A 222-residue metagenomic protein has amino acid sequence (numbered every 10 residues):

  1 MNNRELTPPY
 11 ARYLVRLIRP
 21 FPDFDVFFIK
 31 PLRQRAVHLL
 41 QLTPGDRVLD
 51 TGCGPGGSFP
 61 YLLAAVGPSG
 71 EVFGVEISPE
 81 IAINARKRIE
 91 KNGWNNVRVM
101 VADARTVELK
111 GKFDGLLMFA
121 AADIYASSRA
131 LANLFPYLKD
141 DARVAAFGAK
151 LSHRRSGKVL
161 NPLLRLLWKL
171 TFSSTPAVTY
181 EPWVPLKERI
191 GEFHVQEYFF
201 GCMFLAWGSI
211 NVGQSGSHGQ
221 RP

Functional and structural regions predicted by a protein language model:
M1-Q41, G57-S58: Conserved class I S-adenosyl-L-methionine
D25, F147-Y198: C-terminal alpha-helical "lid/dimerization" subdomain adjacent to the S-adenosyl-L-methionine
L49, P55-R105: Class I SAM-dependent methyltransferase SAM/SAH-binding core
G67, Y125-A126, L138-K139: Helix-to-beta-strand junctions that scaffold the AdoMet/dcAdoMet cofactor pocket in Class I SAM-dependent enzymes
R105-L116: A short acidic, Gly/Pro-enriched loop at the edge of an enzyme's catalytic core that lines a small-molecule cofactor
G115-S128: A short SAM/SAH-binding and catalytic strip from SAM-dependent methyltransferases
A130-D140: A short glycine-rich, Lys/Arg-flanked "PGG" loop and its adjoining helix->strand segment in the class I
G191-P222: Core SAM-dependent methyltransferase catalytic element
